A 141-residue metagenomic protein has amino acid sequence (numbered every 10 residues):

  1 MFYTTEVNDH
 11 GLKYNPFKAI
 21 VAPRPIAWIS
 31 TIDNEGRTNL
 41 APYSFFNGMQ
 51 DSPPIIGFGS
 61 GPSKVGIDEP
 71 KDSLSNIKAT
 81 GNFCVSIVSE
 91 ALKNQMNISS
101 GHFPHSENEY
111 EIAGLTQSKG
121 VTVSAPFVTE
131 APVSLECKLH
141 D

Functional and structural regions predicted by a protein language model:
M1-A41, N47-D141: Active-site-proximal mixed secondary-structure blocks
